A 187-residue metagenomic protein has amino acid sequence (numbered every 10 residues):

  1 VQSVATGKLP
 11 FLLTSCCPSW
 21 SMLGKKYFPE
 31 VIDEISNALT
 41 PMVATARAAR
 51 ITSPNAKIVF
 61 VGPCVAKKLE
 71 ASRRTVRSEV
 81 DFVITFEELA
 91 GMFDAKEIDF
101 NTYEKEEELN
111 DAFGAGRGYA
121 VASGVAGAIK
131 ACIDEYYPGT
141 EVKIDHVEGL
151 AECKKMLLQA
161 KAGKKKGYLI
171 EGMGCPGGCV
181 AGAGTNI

Functional and structural regions predicted by a protein language model:
V1-I187: Iron-sulfur-associated redox domains of electron-transfer enzymes in respiratory and anaerobic energy metabolism
